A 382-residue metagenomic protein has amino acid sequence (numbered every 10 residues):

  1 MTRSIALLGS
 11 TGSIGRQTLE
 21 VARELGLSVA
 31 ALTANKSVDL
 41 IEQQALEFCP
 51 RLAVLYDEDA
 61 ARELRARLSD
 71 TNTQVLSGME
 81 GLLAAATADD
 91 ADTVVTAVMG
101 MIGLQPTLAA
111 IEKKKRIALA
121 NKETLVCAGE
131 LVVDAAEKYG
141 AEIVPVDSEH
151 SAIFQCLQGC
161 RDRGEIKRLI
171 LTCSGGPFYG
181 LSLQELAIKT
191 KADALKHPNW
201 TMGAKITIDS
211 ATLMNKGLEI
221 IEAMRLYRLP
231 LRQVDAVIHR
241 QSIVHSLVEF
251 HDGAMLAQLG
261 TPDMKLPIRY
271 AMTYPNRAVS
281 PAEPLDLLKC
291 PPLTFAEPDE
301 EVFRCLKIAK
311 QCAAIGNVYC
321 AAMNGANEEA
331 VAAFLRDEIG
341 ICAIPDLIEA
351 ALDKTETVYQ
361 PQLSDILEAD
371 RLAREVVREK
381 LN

Functional and structural regions predicted by a protein language model:
M1-N382: Catalytic, metal-anchored helix/loop core of enzyme active sites in primary metabolism
